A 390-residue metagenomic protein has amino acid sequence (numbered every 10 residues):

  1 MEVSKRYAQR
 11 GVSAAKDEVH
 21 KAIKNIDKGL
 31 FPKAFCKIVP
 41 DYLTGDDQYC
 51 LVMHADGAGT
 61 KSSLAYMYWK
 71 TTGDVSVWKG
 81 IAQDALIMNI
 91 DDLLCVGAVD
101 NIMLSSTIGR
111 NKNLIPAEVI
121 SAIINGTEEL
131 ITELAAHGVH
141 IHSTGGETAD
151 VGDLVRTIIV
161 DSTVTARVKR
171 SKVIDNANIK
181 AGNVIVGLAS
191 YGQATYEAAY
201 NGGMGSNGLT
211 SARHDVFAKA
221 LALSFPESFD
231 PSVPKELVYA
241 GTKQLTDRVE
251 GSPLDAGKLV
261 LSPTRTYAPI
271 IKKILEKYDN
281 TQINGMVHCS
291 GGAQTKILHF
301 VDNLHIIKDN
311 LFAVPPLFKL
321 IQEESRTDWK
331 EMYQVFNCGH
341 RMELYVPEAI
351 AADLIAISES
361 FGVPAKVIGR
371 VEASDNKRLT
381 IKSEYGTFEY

Functional and structural regions predicted by a protein language model:
M1-Y390: Helix-biased detector of long, well-ordered alpha-helical tracts
